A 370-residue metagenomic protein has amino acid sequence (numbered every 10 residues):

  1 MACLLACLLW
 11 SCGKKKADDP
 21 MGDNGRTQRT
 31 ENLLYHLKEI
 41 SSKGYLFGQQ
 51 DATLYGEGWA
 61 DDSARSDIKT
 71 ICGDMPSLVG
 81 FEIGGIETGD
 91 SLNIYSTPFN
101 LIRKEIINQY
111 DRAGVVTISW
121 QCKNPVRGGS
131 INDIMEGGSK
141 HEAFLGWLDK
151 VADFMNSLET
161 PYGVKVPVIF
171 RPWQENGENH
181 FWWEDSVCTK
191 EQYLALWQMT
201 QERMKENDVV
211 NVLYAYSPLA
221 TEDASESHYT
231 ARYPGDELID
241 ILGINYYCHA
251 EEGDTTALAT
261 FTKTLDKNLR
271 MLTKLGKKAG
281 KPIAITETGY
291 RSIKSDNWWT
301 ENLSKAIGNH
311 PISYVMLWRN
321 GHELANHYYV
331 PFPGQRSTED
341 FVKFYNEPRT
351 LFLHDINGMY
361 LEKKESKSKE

Functional and structural regions predicted by a protein language model:
L8-S11: C-terminal motif of bacterial Sec signal peptides marking the signal peptidase cleavage site
K15-G80, N93-S96, T350-E370: N-terminal module-boundary/linker segments of secreted carbohydrate-active enzymes
E31-N32, W59-I68, N100-K104, D153-F154 (+3 more regions): Alpha-helical scaffolding within the catalytic cores of extracellular/periplasmic polymer-degrading hydrolases
S41-A52, G280-E370: Substrate-binding cleft of secreted/luminal carbohydrate-active enzymes
G48-Q50, P167-W173, W197-S227, G280-K294 (+1 more regions): Aromatic-lined carbohydrate-recognition surfaces of secreted/lumenal glycan-active proteins
T53-D61, I86-N100, L219-S227, Y247-L265 (+2 more regions): Acidic-and-aromatic substrate-binding clefts and catalytic sites of carbohydrate-active enzymes
S77-F81, Y229-T262, W318-N320: Aromatic- and acid-rich polysaccharide-binding/catalytic face of secreted or lumenal carbohydrate-active enzymes
G84, T88-V210: Substrate-binding cleft of extracellular glycoside hydrolase catalytic domains
